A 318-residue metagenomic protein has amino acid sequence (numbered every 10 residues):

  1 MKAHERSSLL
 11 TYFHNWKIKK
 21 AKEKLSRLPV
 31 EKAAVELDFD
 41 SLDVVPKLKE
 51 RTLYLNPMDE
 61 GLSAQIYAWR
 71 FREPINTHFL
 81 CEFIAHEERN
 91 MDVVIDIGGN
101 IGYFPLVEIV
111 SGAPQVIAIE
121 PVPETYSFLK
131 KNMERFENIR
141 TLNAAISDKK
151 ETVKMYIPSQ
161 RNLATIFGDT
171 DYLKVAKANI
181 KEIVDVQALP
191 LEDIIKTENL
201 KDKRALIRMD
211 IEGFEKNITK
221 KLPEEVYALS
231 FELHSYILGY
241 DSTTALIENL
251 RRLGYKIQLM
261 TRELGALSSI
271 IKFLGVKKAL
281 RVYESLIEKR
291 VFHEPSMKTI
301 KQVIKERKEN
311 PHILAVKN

Functional and structural regions predicted by a protein language model:
M1-R135, I180, T197-K201, T244 (+1 more regions): S-adenosyl-L-methionine
K49-T77, L142, S147-D193, E198: Glycine-rich adenosyl-binding loop in Rossmann-like folds that engage adenosine-containing cofactors
M91-P105, E124, Q187-D241: Active-site segment flanking the S-adenosylmethionine/decSAM binding pocket in AdoMet-dependent transferases
S127-F128, E151-T152, Y236-T244: Short, charged, surface-exposed secondary-structure boundary motifs
I139-R140, A205: Short, conserved active-site loop motifs that form the nucleotide-linked donor/cofactor pocket
R140-L142, Q258: General small-molecule cofactor/ligand-binding pocket signal
